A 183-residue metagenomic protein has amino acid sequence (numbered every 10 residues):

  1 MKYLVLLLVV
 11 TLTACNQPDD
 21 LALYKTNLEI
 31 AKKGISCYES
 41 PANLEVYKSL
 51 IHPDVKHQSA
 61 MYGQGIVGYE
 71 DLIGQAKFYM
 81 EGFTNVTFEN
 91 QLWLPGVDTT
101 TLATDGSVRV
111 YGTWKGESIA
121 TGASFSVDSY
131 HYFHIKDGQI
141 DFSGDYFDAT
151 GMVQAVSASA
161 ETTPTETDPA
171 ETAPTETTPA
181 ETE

Functional and structural regions predicted by a protein language model:
M1-Y3, E183: Short, Lys/Arg-enriched, disordered terminal segments
Y3-T13: Sec-dependent N-terminal signal peptides
C15-E183: C-terminal and inter-domain tail/linker signature
